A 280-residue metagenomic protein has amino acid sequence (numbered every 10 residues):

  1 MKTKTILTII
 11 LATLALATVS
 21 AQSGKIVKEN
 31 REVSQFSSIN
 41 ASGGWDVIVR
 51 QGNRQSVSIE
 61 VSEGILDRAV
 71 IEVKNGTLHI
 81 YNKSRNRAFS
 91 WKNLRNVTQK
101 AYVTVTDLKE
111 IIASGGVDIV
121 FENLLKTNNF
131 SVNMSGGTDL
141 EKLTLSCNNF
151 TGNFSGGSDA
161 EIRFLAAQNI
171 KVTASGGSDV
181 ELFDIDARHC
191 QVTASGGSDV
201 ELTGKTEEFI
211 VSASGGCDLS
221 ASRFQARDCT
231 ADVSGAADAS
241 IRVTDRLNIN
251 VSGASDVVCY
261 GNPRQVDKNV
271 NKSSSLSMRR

Functional and structural regions predicted by a protein language model:
M1-I26: Bacterial Sec-dependent N-terminal signal peptides
K4-I6, I10, E32, T104 (+4 more regions): Hydrophobic alpha-helical segments and their boundary regions
L11-L16, S20, I112, T173 (+3 more regions): Residue-level detector of intrinsically disordered, flexible termini and proteolytic processing junctions
A21-S135, K142-S155, E161-T173, T203 (+1 more regions): Acidic (Asp/Glu) and glycine-rich low-complexity loops/linkers that are typically intrinsically disordered
G44, S114, G136-T138, S155-D159 (+4 more regions): Disordered low-complexity repeat/linker domains
I162-F164, N169, S178-R280: Short, surface-exposed interaction patches in beta-rich subdomains that mediate adhesion/assembly near membranes
